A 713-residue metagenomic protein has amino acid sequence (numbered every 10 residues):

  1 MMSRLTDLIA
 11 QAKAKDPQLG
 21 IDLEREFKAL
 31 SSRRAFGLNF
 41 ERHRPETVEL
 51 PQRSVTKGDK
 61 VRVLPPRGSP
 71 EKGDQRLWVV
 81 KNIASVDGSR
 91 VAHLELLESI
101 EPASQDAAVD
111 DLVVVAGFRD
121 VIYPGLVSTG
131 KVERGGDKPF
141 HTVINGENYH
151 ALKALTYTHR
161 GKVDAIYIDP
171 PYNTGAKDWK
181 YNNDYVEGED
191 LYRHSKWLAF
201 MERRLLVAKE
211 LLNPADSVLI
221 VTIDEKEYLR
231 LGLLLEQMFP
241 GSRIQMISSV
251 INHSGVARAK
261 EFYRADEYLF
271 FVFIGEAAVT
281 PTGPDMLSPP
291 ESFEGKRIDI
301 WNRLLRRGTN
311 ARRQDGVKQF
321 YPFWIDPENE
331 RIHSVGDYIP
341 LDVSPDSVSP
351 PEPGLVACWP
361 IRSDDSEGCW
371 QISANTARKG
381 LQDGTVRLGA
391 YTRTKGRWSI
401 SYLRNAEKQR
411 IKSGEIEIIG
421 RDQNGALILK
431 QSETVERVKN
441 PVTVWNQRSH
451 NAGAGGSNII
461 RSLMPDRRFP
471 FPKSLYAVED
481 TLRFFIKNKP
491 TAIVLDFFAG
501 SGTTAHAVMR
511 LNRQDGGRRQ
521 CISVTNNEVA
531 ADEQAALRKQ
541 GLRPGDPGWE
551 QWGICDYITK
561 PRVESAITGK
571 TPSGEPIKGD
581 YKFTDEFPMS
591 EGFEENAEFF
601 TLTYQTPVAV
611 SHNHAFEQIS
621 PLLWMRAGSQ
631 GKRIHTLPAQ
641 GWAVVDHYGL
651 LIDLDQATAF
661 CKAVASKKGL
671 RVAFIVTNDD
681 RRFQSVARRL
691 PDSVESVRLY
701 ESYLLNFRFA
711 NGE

Functional and structural regions predicted by a protein language model:
M1-G135, P139-H141, T156-R160, D164 (+4 more regions): Accessory, often C-terminal, charged low-complexity segments
G136-T174, D178: Conserved helicase NTPase motor core
H150, Y172, E227, A499 (+1 more regions): Short, glycine/acidic-enriched loop or turn micro-motifs at the edges of active sites
G161-K180, L235, V494-V508, I619: Conserved proline-anchored active-site loop of SAM-dependent methyltransferases that bridges a beta-strand
A176-Y192, D532: Aromatic- and acidic-residue-enriched carbohydrate-binding clefts of CAZyme catalytic domains
G188-V207: Glycine-rich S-adenosyl-L-methionine
H194-S195, V218-T222: Structured, solvent-exposed acidic/aromatic patches
R448, A452-P472: Class I SAM-dependent transferase core
